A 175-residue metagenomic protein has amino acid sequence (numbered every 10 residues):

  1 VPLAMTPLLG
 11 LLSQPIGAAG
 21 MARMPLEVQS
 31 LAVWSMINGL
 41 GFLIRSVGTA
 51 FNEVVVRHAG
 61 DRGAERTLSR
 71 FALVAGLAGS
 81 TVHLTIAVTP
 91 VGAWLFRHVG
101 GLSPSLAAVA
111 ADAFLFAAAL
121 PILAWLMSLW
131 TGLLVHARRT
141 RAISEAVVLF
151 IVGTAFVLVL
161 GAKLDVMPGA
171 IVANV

Functional and structural regions predicted by a protein language model:
A4-L43, R97-G101: Helix-terminus/linker motif at the lipid-water interface of multi-pass membrane proteins
M5-L9, G17-M21, W34, V55 (+4 more regions): Hydrophobic/aromatic residues within transmembrane alpha-helices of membrane transport systems, especially the TMDs
P25-V28, R62, H136-A137, K163-L164: Helix-loop interface residues and adjacent transmembrane-helix termini in multi-pass membrane transporters, primarily
Q29, T89-A93, R141, I151-V175: Membrane-interface helix-loop junctions in multi-pass transport and translocation proteins
V33-I86, M127-V135: Small-residue-rich hydrophobic transmembrane alpha-helices
N38-G41, A75, A146-G153, A173-N174: Transmembrane alpha-helical core residues of multi-pass small-molecule transporters, especially secondary transporters
T81-D112: Short membrane-interface helical motifs at transmembrane helix boundaries in multi-pass membrane transporters
S103-W130: Alpha-helical transmembrane segments of multi-pass membrane proteins
